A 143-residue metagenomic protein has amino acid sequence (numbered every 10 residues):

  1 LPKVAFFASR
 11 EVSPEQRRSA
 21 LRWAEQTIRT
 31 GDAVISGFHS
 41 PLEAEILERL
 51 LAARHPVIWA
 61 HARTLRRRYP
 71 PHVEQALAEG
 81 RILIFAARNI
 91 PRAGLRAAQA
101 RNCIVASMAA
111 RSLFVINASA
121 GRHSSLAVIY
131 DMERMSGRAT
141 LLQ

Functional and structural regions predicted by a protein language model:
L1-Q143: Glycine-biased, small-residue-rich flexible motifs in mid-sequence functional cores and linkers
